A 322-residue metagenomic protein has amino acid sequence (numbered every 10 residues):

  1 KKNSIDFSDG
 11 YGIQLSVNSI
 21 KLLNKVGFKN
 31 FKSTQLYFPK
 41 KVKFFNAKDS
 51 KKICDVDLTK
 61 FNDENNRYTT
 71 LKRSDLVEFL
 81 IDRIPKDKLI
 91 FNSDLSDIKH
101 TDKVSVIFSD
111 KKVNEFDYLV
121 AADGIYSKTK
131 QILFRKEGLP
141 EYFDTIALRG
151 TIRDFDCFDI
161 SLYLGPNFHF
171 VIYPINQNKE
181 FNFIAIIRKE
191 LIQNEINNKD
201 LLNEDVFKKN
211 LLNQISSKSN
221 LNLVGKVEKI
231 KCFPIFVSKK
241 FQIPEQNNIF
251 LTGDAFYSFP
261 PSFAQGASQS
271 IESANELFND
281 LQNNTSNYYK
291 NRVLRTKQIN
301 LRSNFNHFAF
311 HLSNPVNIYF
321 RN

Functional and structural regions predicted by a protein language model:
K1, N46, I152, I187 (+1 more regions): Short beta-strand/turn micro-motifs composed of small residues that flank or help shape donor/cofactor-binding pockets
K1-Y11: Glycine-rich FAD pyrophosphate-binding loop
S4, Y126, Y257: Short, glycine/acidic-enriched loop or turn micro-motifs at the edges of active sites
F7-S8, T129, F259-P261: Conserved protein kinase catalytic core
S16-T151, I192-N194, D200-K208: Conserved N-terminal helical subregion
K51-Y68, K72-R73, V77, R153-K229: Conserved FAD/dinucleotide-binding core of flavoprotein oxidoreductases
V120-A121, L148, V206-F207, V227-F310: Conserved mid-domain beta->alpha element of the FAD-binding
F310-N322: C-terminal domain-closing interface element
